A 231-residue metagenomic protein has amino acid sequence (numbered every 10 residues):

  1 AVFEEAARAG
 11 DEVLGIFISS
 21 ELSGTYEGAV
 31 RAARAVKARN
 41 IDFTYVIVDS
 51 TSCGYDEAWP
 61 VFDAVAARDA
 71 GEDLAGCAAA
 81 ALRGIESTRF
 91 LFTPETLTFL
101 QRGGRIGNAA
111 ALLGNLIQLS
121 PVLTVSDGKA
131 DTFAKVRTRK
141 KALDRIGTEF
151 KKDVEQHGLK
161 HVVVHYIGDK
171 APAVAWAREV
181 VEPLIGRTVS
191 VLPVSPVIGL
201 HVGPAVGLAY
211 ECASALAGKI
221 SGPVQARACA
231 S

Functional and structural regions predicted by a protein language model:
A1-A7: Glycine-rich oxoanion-binding loops at beta->alpha junctions
L14, E21-T25, A29-V46, S52-S231: Mixed-charge interfacial surface used for oligomerization/domain docking and macromolecular partner engagement
